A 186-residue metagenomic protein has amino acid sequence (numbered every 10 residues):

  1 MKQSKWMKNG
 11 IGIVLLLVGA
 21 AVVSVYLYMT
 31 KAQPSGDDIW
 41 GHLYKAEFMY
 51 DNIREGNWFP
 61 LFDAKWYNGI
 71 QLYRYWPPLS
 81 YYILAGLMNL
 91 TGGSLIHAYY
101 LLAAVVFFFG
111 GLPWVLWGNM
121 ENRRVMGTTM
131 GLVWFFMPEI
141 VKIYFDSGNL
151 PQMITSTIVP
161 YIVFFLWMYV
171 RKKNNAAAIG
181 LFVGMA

Functional and structural regions predicted by a protein language model:
M1-K8, N119-M120, R171-N174: Positively charged n-region of N-terminal signal peptides that target proteins for export
M1-L27: Start-transfer (signal-anchor) and selected internal transmembrane alpha helices of multi-pass inner/ER membrane
N9-G12, R123-T129, N174-A178: Membrane-interfacial loop-to-transmembrane alpha-helix junctions, especially the N-terminal start
N9-I11, V18, E55, N68 (+2 more regions): Feature targets compositionally biased, intrinsically disordered low-complexity regions with long contiguous runs
G19-A21, W66, N174-N175: Short linear sequence motifs
V23-E121, V125-I158: Active-site lumenal/periplasmic loops and adjacent helix-entry segments of GT-C-fold, multi-pass membrane
P160-I179, G184-M185: Membrane-interface transmembrane helices that cradle and orient dolichyl/undecaprenyl
